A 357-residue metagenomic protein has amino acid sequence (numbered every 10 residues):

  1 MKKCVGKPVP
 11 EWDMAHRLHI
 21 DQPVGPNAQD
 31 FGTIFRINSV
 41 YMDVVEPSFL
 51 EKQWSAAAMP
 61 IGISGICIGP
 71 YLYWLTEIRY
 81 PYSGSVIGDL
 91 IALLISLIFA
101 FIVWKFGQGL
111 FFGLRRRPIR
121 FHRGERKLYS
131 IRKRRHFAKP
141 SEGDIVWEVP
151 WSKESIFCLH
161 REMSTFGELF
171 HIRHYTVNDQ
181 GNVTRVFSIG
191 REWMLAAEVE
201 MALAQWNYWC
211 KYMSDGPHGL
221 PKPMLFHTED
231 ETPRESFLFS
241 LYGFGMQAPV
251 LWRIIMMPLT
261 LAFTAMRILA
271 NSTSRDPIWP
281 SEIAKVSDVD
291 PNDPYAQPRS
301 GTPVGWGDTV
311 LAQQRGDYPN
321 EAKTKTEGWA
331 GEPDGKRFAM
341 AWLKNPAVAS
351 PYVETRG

Functional and structural regions predicted by a protein language model:
M1-F35: Short, non-transmembrane cytosolic segments of multipass membrane proteins
F31-E46: Residue-level recognition of beta-strand termini and adjacent short loop/turns
I37-V40, W209-Y212, G216-G243: Juxtamembrane amphipathic/hinge helix adjacent to a transmembrane helix
V45-R116, P233-G316, N320-G357: Alpha-helical transmembrane spans
W104-R120, R135-P140, R161-E162: Catalytic micro-motifs at enzyme active sites that drive phosphoryl/nucleotidyl and oxygen chemistry
H122-H136: Membrane-cytosol interface motif
K127-L128, K139-M163: Phosphoinositide-dependent membrane-docking surfaces
W151-M224: A membrane-cytosol interface segment of integral membrane proteins
